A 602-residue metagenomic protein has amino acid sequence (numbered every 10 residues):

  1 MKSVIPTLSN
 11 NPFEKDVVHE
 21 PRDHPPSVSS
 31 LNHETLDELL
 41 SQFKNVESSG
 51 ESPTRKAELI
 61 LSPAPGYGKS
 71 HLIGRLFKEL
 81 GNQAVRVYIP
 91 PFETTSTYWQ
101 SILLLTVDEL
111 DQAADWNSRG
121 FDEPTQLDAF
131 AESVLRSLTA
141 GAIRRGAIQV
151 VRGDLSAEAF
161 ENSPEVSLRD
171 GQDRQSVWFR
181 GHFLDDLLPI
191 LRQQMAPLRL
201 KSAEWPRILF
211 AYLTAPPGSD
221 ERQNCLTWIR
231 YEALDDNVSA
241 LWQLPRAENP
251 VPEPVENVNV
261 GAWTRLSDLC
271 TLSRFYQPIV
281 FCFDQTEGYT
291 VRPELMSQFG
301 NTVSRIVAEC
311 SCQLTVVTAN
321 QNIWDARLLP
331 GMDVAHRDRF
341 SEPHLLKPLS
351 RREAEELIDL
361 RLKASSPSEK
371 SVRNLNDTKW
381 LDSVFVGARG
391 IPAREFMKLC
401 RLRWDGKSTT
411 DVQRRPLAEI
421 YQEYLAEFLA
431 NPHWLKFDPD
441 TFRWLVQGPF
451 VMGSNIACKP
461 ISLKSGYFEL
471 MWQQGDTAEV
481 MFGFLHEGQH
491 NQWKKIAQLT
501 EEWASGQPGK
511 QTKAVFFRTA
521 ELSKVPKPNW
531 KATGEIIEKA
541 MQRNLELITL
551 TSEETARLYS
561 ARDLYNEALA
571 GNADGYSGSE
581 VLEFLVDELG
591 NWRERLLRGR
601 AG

Functional and structural regions predicted by a protein language model:
M1-N11, A233-S383, K539-G571, V581-E588: The catalytic "switch" region of P-loop NTPases
P12-E14, Q42, T125-L138, I148-Q193 (+3 more regions): Amphipathic alpha-helical segments of the small helical/lid subdomains adjacent to P-loop NTPase cores
V18-E47: N-terminal pre-Walker A segment at the start of P-loop NTPase domains
K44-K56: Phosphate-binding P-loop
R55-L59, P63-Y276, Q413-P416, I420-F437: P-loop NTPase nucleotide-binding core
P65-G68, T94-S96, N257, E287-E294 (+5 more regions): Short acidic, S/G/P-rich loop/turn micro-motifs used as interaction or catalytic elements
G387-R389, A393, W404-I461: Charge-rich interaction segments
D440-G590: Terminal-proximal interaction/regulatory segments of ATP-powered molecular machines
